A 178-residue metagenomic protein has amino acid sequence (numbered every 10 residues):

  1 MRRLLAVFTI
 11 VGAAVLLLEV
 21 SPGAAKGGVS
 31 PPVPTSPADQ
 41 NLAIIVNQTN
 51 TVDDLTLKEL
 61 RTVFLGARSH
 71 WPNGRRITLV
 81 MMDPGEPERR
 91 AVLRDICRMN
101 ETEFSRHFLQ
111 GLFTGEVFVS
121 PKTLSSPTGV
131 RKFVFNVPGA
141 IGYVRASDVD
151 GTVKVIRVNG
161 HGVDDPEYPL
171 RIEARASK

Functional and structural regions predicted by a protein language model:
M1-L4: Positively charged n-region of N-terminal signal peptides that target proteins for export
V7-E19: Bacterial N-terminal signal peptides
S21-A24: Sec/Tat signal peptide C-region and signal peptidase I cleavage site
K26-K178: Exported/periplasmic ABC-transporter solute-binding proteins
